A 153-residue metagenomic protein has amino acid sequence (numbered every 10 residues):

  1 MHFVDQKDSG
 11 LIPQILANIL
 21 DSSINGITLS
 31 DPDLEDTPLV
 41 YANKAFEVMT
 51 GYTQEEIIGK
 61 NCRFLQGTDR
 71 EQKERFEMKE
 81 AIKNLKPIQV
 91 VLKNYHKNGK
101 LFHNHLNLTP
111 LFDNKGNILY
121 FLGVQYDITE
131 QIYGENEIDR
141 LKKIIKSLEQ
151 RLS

Functional and structural regions predicted by a protein language model:
M1, N117-E130, E135-R140: PAS-family sensory domains
N25, I88-V90, K97, F102-L106: PAS and PAS-like sensory/regulatory domains
I27-S30: Short hydrophobic secondary-structure edge segments in sensory/regulatory modules of signaling proteins
P32-D33, K93-G99, F112-D113: PAS-family sensory domains
D36-V40: Conserved hydrophobic beta-strand signature of PAS-family and PAS-like sensory domains
N43-F46: N-terminal capping loop/helix in small sensory signaling domains highlighted by a polar->aromatic N-x2-3-F motif
M49-T53, I58-R63, T68-R70, F76-M78 (+1 more regions): PAS-family sensory domain signature
L106-L108, Q125: Sensory-domain boundary capping and coupling elements
